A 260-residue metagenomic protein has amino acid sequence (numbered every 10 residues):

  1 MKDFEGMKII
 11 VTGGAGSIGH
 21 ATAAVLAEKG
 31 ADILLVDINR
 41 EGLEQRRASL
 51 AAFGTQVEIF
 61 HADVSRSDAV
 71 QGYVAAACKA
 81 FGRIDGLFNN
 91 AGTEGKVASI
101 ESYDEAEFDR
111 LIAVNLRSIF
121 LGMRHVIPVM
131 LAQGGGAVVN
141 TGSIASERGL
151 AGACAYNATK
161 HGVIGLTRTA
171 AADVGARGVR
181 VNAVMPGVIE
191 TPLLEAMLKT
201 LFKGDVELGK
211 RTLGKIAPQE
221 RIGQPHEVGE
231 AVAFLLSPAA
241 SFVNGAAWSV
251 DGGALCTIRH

Functional and structural regions predicted by a protein language model:
K2-L34: Canonical Rossmann dinucleotide-binding motif of NAD(H)/NADP(H)-dependent dehydrogenases/reductases, specifically
E94-V97, R148, A233, N244-H260: Short C-terminal tail/terminal secondary-structure segment of NAD(P)H-dependent dehydrogenase/reductase domains
A98-I100, D104-I112, L213: Substrate-binding pocket helix/loop in short-chain dehydrogenase/reductase
M123, T159, T167: Active-site helix of classical SDR
S143: Residue(s) in the substrate-gating loop at a strand-loop-helix junction that position the organic substrate next
G175, R180, V243-G245: Short, small/polar-rich loop/turn modules that mediate ligand/substrate recognition or access, typified
A183, T191, V206-A239, V243 (+1 more regions): C-terminal helical subdomain
